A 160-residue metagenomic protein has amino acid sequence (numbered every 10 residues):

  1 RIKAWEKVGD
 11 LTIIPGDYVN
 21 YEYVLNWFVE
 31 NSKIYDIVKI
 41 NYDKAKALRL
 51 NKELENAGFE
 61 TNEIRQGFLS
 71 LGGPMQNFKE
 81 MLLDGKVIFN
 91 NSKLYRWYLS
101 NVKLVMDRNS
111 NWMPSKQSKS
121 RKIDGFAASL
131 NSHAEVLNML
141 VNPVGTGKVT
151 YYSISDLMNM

Functional and structural regions predicted by a protein language model:
R1-Q66, G72, Q76, F89-M160: RNase H-like, metal-dependent nuclease domains and their acidic two-metal-ion catalytic environment used
M75-D84: Short, surface-exposed amphipathic charged segments that create phosphate/polyanion-binding patches used for binding
